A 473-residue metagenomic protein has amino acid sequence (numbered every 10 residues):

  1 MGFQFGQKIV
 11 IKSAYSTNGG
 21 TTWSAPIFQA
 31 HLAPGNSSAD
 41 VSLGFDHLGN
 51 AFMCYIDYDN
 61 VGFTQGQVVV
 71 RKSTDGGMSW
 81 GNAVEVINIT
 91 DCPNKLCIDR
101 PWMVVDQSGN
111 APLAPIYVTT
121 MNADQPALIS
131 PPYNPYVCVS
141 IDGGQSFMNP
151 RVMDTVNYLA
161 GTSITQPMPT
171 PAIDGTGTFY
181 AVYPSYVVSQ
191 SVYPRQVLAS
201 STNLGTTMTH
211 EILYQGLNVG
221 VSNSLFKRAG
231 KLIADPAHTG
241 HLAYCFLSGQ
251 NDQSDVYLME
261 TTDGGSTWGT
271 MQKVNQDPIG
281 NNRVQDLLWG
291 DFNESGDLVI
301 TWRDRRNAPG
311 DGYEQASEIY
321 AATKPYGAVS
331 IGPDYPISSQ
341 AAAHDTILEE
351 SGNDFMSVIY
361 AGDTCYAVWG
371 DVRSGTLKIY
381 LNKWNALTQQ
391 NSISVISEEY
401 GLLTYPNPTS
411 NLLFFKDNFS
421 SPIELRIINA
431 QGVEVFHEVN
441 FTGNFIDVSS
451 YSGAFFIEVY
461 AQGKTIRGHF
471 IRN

Functional and structural regions predicted by a protein language model:
M1-Q389: Extracellular, repeat-based ectodomains that mediate carbohydrate processing or recognition
I379-N382, I457, G468: Hydrophobic residues positioned within well-ordered beta-strands of beta-sheet architectures
N385-Y405, S420: Residue-level detector of functionally pivotal "anchor" positions at catalytic/ligand-binding pockets or at interdomain
N407-F414: Short coil/turn motif common to extracellular beta-sandwich-like domains
N418-I423, Y451: Short proline/glycine-enriched turn/loop motifs at strand-loop junctions of beta-rich domains
I427-N429: Conserved aromatic beta-strand anchor motif in extracellular beta-sandwich/beta-rich domains
V433-F436, N440-K464: Short, surface-exposed loop/turn motifs with a glycine/proline- and acidic-biased composition
T465-N473: Edge beta-strands of extracellular beta-sandwich domains
